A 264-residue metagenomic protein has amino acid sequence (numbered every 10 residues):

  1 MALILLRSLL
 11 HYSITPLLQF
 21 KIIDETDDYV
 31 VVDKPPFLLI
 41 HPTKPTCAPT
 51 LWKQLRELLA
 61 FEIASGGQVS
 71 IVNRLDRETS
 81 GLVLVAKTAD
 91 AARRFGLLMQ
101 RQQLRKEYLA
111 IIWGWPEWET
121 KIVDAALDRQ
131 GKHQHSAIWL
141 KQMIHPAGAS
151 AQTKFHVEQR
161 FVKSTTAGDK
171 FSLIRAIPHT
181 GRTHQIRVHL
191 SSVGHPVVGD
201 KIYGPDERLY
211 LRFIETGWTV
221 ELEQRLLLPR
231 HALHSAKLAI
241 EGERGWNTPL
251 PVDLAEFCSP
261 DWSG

Functional and structural regions predicted by a protein language model:
M1-T15: Intrinsic disorder/low-complexity segments
Y12-Y29, P35-I40, A167-G168, H189-G264: Pseudouridine synthases involved in rRNA/tRNA modification
D28, S65-R101: Glycine/acidic-rich beta-strand-loop module
D33-K34, L84, A110, F155 (+2 more regions): Residue-level signal for inorganic ion chemistry
L39-E57, A92, I112-S172, E223-R225: Glycine- and acidic-residue-rich catalytic/RNA-contacting loop of pseudouridine synthases
C47-T50, Q100-L104: Glycine-rich, phosphate-binding/catalytic loops in enzymes
V85-K87, I111-W113, I177: Short hydrophobic/aromatic beta-strand micro-patches that form the beta-sheet surface supporting nucleotide- or nucleic
F95, R182-L190: Short beta-strand segments enriched for Tyr within beta-sheet-rich domains, predominantly fibronectin type III
